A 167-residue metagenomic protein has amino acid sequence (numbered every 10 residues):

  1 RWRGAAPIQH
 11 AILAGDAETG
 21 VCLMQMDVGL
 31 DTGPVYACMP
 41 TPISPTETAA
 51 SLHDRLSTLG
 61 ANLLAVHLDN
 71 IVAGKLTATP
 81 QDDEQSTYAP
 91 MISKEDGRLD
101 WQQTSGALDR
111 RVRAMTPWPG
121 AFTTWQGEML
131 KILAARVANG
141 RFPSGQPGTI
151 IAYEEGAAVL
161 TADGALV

Functional and structural regions predicted by a protein language model:
R1-Y88: Donor/substrate-binding cores of folate-linked one-carbon enzymes
L13, D27, A89-M91, F122 (+2 more regions): Short secondary-structure boundary/capping segments
G15-E18, L59, E95, M115-W118 (+1 more regions): Structured helix-beta-strand junction loops
E18, T32-G33, K94-D96, G127 (+2 more regions): Sequence-level motif detector for i,i+2 pairs with an aromatic at +2
P40-I43, S86-Q102, A135-G145: Short, charged low-complexity intrinsically disordered segments located at boundaries of structured domains
N62, V66-T124: Active-site-lining helix/loop region of Rossmann-like oxidoreductase modules
Q102-V167: An anion-binding loop in the catalytic cleft
